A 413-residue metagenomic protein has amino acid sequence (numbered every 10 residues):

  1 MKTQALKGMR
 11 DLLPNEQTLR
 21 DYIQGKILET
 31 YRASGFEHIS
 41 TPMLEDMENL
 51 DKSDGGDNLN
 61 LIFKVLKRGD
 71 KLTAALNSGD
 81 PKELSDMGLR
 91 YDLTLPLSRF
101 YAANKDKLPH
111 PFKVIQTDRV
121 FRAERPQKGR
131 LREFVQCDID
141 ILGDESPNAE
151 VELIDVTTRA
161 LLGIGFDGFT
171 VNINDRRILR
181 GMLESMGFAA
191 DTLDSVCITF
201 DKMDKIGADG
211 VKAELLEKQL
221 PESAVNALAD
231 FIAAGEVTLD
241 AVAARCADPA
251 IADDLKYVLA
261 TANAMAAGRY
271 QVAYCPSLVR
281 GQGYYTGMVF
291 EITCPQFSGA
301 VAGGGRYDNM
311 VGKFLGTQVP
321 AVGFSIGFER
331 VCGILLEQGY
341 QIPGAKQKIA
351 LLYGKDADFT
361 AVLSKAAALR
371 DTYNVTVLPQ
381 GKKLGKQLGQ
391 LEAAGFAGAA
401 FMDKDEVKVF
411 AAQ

Functional and structural regions predicted by a protein language model:
M1-Q4, L183, F188, S195: Charged, compositionally biased N-terminal leader segments and the immediate start of the first structured element
M1-Y91, L95, A103, V151-D155 (+1 more regions): TRNA-binding/sensing appendages of the translation machinery
L19-F36, E45-D46, P81-L84, D92-L108 (+2 more regions): Positively charged, Gly/Ser-enriched RNA/tRNA-binding surfaces
T41-N60, I173-S185, L278-T286, K383-G389 (+1 more regions): Beta-rich nucleic-acid/ligand-interaction surfaces
D51-L66, A190-D194, I292-P295, F396-M402: Short, structured secondary-structure boundary patches
N58-A74, G187-V211: Acidic, His- and aromatic-enriched active-site or binding-groove loops in soluble protein domains that engage sugars
G168-R177, V196, Q271-S277: Short, surface-exposed recognition loops or helix-turn segments adjacent to catalytic cores
V171-N174, K202-A208, A250: Short acidic alpha-helix initiation/capping motifs at coil-to-helix transition points, especially at protein N-termini
